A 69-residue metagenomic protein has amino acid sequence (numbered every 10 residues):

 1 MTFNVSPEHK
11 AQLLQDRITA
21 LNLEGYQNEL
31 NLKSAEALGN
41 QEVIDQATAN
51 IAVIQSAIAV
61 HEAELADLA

Functional and structural regions predicted by a protein language model:
M1-L23: Short, charge/polar-rich alpha-helical segments
T19-A69: Short, charge-rich amphipathic interface segments used for partner binding and complex assembly
